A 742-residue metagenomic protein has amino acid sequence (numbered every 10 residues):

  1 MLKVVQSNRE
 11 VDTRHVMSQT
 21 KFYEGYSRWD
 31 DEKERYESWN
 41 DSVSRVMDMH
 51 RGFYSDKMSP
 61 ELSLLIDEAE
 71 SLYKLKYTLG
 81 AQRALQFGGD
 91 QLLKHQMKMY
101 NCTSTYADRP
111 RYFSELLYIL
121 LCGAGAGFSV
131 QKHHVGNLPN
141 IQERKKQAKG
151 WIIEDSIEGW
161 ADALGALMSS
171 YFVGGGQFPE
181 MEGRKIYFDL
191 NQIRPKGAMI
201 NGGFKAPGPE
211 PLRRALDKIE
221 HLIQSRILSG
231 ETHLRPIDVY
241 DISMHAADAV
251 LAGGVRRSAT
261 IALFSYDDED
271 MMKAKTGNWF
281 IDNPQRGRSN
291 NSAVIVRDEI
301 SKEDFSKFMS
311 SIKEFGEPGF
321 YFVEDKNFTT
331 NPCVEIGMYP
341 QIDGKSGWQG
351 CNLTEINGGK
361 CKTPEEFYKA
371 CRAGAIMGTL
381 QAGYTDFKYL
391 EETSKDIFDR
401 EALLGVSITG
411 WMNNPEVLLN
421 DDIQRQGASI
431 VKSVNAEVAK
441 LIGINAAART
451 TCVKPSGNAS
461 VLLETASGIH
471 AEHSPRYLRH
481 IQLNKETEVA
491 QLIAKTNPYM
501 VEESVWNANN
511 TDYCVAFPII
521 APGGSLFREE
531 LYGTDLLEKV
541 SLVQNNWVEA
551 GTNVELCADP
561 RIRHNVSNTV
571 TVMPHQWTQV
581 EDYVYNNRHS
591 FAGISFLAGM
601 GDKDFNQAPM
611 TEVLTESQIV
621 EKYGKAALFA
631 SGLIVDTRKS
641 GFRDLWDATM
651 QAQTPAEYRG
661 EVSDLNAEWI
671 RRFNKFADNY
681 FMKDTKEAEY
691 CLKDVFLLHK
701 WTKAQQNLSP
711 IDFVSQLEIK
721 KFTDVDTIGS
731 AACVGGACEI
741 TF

Functional and structural regions predicted by a protein language model:
M1-F742: Extended catalytic cores of very large enzyme megasubunits
